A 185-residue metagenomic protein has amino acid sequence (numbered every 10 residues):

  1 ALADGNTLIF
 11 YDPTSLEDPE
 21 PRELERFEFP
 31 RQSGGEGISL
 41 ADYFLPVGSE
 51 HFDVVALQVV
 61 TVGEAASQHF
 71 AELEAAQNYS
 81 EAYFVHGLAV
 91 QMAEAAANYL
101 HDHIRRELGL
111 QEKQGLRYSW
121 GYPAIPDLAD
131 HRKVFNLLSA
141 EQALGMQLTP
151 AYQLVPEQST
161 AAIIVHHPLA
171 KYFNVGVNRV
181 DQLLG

Functional and structural regions predicted by a protein language model:
A1-A82, Q147, L154, Y172 (+1 more regions): Active-site loops and adjacent core secondary-structure elements that bind or stabilize anionic groups
L2-T14, E23, D102-G185: Compositionally biased, low-complexity/repeat regions
V47, L73-A76, G87-Q91, E107 (+3 more regions): Surface-exposed loop/turn and secondary-structure junction residues enriched for glycine/proline
Q58, E81-H103: C-terminal substrate/ligand-recognition segments
